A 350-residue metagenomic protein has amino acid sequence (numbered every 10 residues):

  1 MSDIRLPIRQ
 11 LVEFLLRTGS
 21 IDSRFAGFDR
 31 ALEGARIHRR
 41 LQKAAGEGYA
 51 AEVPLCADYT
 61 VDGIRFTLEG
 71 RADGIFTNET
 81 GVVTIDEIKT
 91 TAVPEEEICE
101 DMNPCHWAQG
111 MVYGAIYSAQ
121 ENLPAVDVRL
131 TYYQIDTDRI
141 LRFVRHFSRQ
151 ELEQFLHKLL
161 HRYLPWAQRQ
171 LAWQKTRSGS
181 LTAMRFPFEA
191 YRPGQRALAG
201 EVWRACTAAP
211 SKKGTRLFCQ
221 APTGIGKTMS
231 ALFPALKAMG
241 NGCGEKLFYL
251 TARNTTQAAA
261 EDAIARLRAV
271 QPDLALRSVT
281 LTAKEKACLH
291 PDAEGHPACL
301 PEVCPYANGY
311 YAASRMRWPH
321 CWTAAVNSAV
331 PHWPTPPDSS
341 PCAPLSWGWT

Functional and structural regions predicted by a protein language model:
M1-V82, A108: Metal-dependent nuclease catalytic cores that hydrolyze phosphodiester bonds in DNA/RNA, characterized by
Y59-E153: Mg2+/Mn2+-dependent nuclease catalytic core
E151-A183: Polybasic (Lys/Arg-rich)
W173-Q220: Conserved pre-motif I regulatory segment
S178-G179, R185, C243-T350: A substrate-engagement module of RecA-like helicase motors
T223: The conserved Walker
G226-F233, N254, A258: Phosphate-binding Walker
T228-C243, A263-L267: Walker A/P-loop NTP-binding motif
